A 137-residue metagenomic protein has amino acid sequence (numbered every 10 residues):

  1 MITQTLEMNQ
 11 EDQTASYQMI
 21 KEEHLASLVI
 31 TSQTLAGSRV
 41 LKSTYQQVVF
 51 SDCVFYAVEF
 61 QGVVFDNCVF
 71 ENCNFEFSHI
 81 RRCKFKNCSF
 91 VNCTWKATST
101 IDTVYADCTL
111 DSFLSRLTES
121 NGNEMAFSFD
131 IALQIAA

Functional and structural regions predicted by a protein language model:
I2-A137: Tandem repeat scaffolds
